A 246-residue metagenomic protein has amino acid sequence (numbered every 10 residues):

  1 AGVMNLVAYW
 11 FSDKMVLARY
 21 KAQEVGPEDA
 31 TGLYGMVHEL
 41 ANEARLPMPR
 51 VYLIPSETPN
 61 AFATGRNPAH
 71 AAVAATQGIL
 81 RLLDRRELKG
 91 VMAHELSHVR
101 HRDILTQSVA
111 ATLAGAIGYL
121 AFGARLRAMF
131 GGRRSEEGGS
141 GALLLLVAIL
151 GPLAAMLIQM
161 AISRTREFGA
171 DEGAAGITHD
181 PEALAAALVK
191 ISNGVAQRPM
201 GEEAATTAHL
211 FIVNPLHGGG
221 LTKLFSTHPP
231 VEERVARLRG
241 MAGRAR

Functional and structural regions predicted by a protein language model:
V3-A142, L153-R246: Polar-ligand-bearing catalytic/cofactor-coordination segments of membrane-embedded or membrane-tethered inner-membrane
L144, A148-I149: Hydrophobic alpha-helical transmembrane segments of integral membrane proteins, especially lipid-exposed positions
